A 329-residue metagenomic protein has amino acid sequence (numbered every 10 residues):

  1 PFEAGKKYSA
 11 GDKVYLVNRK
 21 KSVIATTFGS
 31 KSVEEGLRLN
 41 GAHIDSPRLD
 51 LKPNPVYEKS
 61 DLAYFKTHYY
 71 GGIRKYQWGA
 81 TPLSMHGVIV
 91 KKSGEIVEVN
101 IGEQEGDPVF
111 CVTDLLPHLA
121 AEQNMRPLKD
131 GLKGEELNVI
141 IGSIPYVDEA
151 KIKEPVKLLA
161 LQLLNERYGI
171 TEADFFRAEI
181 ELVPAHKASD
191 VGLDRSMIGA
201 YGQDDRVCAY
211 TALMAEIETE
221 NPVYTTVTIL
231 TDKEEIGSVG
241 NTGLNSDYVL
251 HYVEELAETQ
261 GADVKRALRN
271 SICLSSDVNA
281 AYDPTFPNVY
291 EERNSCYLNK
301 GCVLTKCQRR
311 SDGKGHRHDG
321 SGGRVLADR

Functional and structural regions predicted by a protein language model:
P1-R329: N-terminal hydrophobic/helix-forming segments and targeting peptides
